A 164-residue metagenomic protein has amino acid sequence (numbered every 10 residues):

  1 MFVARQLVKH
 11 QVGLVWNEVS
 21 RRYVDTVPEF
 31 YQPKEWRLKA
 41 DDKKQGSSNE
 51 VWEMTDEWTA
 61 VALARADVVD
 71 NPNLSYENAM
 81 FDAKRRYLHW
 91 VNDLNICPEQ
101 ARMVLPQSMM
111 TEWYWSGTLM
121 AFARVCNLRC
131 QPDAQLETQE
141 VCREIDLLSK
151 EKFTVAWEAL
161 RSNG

Functional and structural regions predicted by a protein language model:
M1-G164: Family-specific signature for flavin-dependent thymidylate synthase
